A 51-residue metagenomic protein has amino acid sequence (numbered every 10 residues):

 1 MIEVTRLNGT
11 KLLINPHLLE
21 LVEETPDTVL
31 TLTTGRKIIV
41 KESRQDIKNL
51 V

Functional and structural regions predicted by a protein language model:
I2-R6: A short beta-strand micro-motif
L7-L12, E20-V51: Acidic, Ser/Thr- and proline-rich intrinsically disordered linker/docking segments of eukaryotic scaffolds
